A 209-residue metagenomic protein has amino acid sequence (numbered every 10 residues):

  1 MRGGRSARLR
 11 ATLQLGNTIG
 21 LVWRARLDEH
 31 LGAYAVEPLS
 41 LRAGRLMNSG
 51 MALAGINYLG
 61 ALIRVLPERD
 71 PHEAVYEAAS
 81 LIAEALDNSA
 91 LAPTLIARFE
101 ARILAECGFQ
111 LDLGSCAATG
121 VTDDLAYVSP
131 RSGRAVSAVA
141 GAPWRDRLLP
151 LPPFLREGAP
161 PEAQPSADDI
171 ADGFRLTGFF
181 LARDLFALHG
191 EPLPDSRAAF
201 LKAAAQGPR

Functional and structural regions predicted by a protein language model:
M1-R209: Non-catalytic alpha-helical scaffolds and adjoining flexible linkers that form interface surfaces for assembly
